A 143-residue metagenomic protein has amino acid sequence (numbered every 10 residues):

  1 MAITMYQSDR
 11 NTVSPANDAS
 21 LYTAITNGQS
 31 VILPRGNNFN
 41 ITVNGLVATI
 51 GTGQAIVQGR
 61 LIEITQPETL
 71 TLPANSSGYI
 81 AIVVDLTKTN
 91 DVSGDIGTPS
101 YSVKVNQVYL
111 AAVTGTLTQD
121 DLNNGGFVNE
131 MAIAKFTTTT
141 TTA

Functional and structural regions predicted by a protein language model:
M1-G51: N-terminal "first-domain core" detector
I3-Y6, R10, A48-I50, Q54-A143: Beta-strand-rich solenoidal segments
